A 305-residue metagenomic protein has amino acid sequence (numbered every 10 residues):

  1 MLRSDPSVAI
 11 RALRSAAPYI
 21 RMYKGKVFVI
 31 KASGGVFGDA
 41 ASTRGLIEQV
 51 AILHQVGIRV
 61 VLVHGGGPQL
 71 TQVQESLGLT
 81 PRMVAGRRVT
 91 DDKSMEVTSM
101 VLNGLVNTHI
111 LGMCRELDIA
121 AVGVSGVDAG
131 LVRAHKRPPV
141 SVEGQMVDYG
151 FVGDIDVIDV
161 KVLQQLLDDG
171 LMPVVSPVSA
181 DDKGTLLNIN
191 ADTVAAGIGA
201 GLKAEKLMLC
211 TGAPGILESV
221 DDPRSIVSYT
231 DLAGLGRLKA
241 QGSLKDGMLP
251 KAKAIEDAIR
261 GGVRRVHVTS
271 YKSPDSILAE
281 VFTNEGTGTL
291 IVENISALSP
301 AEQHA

Functional and structural regions predicted by a protein language model:
M1-S273, L278-A279, E285, N294-A305: Nucleotide/pyrophosphate-binding catalytic subdomain
